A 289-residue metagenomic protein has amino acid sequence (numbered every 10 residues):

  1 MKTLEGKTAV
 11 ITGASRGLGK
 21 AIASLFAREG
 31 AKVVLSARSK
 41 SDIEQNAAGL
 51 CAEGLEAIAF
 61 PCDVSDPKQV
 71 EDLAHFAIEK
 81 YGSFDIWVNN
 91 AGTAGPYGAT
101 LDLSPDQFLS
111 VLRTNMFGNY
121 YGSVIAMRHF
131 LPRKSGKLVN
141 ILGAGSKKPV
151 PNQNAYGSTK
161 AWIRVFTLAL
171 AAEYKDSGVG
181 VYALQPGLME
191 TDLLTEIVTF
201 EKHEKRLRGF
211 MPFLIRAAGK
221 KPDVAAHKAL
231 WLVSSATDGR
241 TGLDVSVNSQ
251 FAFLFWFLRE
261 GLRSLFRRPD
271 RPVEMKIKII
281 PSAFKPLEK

Functional and structural regions predicted by a protein language model:
T8, S15-R16: Conserved glycine-rich cofactor-binding loop
E29-N46: Conserved glycine-rich Rossmann-like NAD(P)H-binding loop of the short-chain dehydrogenase/reductase
S41, P61-L73, P105: The beta1-alpha1 cofactor-binding region of Rossmann-like NAD(H)/NADP(H)-dependent oxidoreductases
G98-T100, S104-L112: Substrate-binding pocket helix/loop in short-chain dehydrogenase/reductase
S123-V124, L168: A short, exposed helix-loop element centered on a Lys and neighboring polar residues
K137-W162, T167-K175, L188: Catalytic loop of short-chain dehydrogenase/reductase
A183, K202-W256, E260, S282-F284: C-terminal helical subdomain
